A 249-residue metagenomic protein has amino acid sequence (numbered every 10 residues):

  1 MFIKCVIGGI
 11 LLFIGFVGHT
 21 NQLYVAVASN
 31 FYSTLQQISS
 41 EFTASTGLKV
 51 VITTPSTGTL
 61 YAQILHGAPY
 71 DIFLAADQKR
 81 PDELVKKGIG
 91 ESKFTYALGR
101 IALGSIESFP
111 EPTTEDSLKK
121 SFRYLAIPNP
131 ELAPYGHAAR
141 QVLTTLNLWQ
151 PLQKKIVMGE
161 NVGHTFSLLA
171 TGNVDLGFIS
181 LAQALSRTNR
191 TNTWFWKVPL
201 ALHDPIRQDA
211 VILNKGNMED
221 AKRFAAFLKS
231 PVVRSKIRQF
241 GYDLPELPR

Functional and structural regions predicted by a protein language model:
M1-I7: Bacterial N-terminal signal peptides that target proteins for export
L11-H19: Hydrophobic h-region of N-terminal signal peptides that target proteins for export in Gram-negative bacteria
T20-S45, V51-T54, G58, A62-A68 (+3 more regions): Exported/periplasmic ABC-transporter solute-binding proteins
